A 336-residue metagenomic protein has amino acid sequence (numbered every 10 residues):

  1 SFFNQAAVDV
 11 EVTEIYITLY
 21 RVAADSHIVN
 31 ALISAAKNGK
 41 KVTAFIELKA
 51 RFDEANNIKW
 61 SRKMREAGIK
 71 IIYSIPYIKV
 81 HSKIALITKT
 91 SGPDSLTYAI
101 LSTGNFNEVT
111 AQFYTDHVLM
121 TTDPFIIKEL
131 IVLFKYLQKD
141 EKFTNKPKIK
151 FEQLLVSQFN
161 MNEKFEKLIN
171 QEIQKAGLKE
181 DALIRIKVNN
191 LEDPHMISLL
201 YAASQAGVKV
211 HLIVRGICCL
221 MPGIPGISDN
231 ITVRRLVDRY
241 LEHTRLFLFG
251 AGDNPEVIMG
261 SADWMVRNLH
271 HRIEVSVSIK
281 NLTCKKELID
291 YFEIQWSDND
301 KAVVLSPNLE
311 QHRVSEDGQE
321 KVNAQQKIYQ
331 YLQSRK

Functional and structural regions predicted by a protein language model:
S1-E14, G92-L168: Active-site cores of enzymes that catalyze phosphoryl transfer or operate on phosphate-rich substrates
S1-N38, L48-K49, D53-K59: Core mixed alpha/beta domains of very large multi-subunit molecular machines
F2-Q5, A31-S34, Q138-K142, N170-I173 (+2 more regions): Short hydrophobic/aromatic-rich motifs at helix boundaries and adjacent loops
N38-T110, F125-I127, S157-K336: PLD/PLD-like phosphodiesterase catalytic module centered on the HKD motif
